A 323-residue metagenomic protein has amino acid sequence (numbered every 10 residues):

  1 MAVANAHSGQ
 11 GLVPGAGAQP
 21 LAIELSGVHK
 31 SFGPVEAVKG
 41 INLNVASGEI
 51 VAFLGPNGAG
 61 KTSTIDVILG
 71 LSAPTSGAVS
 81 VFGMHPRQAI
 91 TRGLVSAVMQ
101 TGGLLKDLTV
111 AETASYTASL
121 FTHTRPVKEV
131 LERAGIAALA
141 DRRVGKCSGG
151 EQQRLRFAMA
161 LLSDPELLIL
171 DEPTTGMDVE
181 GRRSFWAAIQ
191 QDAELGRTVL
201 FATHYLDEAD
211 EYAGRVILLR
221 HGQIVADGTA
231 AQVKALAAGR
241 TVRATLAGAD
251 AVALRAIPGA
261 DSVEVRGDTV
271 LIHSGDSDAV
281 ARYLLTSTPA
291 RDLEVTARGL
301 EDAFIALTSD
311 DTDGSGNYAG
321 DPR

Functional and structural regions predicted by a protein language model:
M1-H29, D310-R323: ABC-family P-loop ATPase nucleotide-binding domain
P20-I23, K30-R220, A226: ABC transporter nucleotide-binding domains
Q100, D141, E194, A238 (+2 more regions): A broad detector of the eukaryotic-type serine/threonine protein kinase catalytic domain
R215, A237-R240: Short, flexible active-site loops
A231-L236: Short acidic-hydrophobic catalytic motif
G239-D311, Y318, R323: Short, charged/small-residue-rich alpha-helical element at the C-terminal edge of ABC transporter nucleotide-binding
